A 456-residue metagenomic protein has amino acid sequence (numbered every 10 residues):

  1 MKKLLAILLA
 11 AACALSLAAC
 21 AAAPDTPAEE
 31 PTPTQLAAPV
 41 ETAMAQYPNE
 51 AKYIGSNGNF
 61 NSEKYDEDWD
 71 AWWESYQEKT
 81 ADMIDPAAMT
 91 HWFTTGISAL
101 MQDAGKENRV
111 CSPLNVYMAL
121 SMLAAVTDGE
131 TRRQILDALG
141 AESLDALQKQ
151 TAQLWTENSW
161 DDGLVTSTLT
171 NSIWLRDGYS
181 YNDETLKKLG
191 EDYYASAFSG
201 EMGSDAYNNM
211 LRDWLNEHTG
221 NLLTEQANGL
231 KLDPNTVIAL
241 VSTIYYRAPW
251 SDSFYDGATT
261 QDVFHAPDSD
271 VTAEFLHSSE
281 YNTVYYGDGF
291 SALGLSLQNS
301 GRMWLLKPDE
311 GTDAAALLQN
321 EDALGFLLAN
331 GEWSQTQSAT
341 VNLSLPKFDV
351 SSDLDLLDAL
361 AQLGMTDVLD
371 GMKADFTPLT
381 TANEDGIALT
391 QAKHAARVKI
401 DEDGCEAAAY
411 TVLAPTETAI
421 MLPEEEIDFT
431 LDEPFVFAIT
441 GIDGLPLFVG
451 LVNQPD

Functional and structural regions predicted by a protein language model:
M1-A11: Positively charged n-region of N-terminal signal peptides that target proteins for export
S16-A19: C-terminal motif of bacterial Sec signal peptides marking the signal peptidase cleavage site
A21-A23: Bacterial signal peptide processing site
P27-A87: N-terminal low-complexity, Pro/Thr/Ser-rich intrinsically disordered segments that act as propeptides or flexible
A43-F60, K106-E107, C111-V116, L144-E310 (+1 more regions): Non-catalytic, conformational "gating/processing" segments within enzyme and secreted inhibitor domains
E78-A87, H91-S167, D177: Post-signal peptide N-terminal segment of secreted/secretory-pathway proteins
L240, S291-S300, W304-L306, L422-D456: Extended hydrophobic
P308-Q337: Internal alpha/beta scaffold segment
